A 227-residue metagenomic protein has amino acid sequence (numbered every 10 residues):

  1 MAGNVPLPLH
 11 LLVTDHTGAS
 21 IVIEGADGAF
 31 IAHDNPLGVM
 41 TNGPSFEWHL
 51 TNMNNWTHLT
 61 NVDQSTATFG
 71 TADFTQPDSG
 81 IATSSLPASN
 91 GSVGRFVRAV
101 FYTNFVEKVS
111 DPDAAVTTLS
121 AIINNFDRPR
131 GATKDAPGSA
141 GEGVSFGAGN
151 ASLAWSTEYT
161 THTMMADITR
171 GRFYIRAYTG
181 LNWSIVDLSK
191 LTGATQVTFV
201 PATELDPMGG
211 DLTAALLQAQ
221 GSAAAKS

Functional and structural regions predicted by a protein language model:
A2-L9, H16-G18, F30-S227: C-terminus-biased signal that marks the final domain/tail of proteins
I21: Conserved catalytic micro-motifs used in adenylation/nucleotidyl-transfer and phosphoryl/amide- and methyl-transfer
E24-G25: Mature extracellular/secreted ectodomains of secretory-pathway proteins
